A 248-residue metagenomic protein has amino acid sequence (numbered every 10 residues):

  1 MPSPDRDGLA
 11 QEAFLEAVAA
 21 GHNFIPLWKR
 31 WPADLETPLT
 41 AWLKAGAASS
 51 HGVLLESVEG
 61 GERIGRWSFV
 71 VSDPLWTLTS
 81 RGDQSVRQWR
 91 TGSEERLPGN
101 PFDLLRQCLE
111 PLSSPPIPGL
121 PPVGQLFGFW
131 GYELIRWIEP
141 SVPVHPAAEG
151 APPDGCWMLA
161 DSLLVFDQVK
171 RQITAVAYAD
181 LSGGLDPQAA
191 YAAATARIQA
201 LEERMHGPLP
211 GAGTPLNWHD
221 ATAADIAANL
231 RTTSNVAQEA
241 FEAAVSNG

Functional and structural regions predicted by a protein language model:
P2-G52, S57-L97, Y132-G248: Extended accessory regions or peripheral subdomains of proteins
G99-I117, P140-A151: Short acidic (Asp/Glu) patches
L112-G119, A244-G248: A short acidic-Thr-Gly-centered motif at the start of a beta-strand
